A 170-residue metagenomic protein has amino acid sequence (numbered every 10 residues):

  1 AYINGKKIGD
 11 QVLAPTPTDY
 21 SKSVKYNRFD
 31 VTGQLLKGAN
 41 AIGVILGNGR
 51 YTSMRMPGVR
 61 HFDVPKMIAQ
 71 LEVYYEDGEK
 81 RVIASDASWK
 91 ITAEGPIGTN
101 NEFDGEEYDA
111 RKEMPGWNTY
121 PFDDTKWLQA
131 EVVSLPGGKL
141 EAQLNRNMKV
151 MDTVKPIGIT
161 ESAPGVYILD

Functional and structural regions predicted by a protein language model:
A1-G116: Accessory beta-strand-rich segments of carbohydrate-active enzymes
W117-N118, V132: Long, well-ordered, tryptophan-enriched scaffold segments
A130-D170: Edge strands and adjacent loops of beta-rich recognition modules
